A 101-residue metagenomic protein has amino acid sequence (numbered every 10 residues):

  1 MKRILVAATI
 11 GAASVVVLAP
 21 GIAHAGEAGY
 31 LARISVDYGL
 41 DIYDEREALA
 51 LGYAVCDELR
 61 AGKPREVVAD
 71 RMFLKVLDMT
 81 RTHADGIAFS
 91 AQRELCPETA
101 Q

Functional and structural regions predicted by a protein language model:
M1-A25: Classic N-terminal secretory signal peptides
A25-I34: Cleaved targeting-peptide boundary
E27, A48-L51, V68: N-terminal alpha-helical segment
R33-V36, V68: Acidic/histidine-rich, surface-exposed loop or edge segments in extracytoplasmic proteins
D37, D41, V55-E58, K75-V76: Alpha-helix C-capping/helix-to-loop hinge sites
G39-A48, M79-A84: Short, surface-exposed acidic
A48-A61: Amphipathic alpha-helical segments that form the core helices of the histone-fold
K63-Q101: Compact alpha-helical subdomains of small soluble proteins
